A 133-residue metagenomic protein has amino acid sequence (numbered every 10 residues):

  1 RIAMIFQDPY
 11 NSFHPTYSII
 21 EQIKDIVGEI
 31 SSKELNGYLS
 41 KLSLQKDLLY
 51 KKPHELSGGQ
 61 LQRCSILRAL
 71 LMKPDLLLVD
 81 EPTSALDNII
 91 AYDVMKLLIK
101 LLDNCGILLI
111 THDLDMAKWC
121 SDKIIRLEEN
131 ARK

Functional and structural regions predicted by a protein language model:
D8, P15-I30: Q-loop/switch helix immediately C-terminal to the Walker
S32-D47: Conserved ABC ATPase "signature" region
K52-L56, Q60: Conserved ABC ATPase signature
I66, V94: Hydrophobic anchor residue at the start of the ABC signature
K73: Conserved catalytic motifs of ABC-family nucleotide-binding domains
L77-E81: Catalytic Walker B motif of ABC-type/P-loop ATPase nucleotide-binding domains
C105-I110: Conserved H-loop
